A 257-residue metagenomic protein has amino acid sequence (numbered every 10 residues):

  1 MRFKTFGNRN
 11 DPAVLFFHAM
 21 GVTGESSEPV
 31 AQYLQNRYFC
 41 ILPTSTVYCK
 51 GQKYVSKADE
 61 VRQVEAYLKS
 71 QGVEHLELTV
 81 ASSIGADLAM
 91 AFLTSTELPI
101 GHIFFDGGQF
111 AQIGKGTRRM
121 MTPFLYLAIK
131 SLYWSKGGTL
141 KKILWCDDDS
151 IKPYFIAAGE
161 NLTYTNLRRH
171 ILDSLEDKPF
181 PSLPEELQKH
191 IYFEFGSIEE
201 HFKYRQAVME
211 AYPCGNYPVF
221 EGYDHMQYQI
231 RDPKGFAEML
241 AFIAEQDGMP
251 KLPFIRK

Functional and structural regions predicted by a protein language model:
M1-L15, N36-F39, A157-N161, A241-K257: Alpha/beta-hydrolase fold catalytic core
R2-K50: Conserved HGGG/HGGXW glycine-rich cap/lid loop of the alpha/beta-hydrolase fold
I41-L78: Active-site loop/oxyanion-hole signature of alpha/beta-hydrolase fold enzymes
V80-A89: Gly/Ala-rich beta-loop-alpha elbow adjacent to hydrolase catalytic centers
M90, T94-S131: Flexible "cap/lid" loop of the alpha/beta hydrolase fold
K115-G116, L132-E185: Conserved alpha/beta-hydrolase catalytic His-Asp/Glu region
L172-E210, Y228: Conserved serine/cysteine hydrolase catalytic core
Y223-F236: Catalytic histidine-centered segment of alpha/beta-hydrolase-like enzymes
